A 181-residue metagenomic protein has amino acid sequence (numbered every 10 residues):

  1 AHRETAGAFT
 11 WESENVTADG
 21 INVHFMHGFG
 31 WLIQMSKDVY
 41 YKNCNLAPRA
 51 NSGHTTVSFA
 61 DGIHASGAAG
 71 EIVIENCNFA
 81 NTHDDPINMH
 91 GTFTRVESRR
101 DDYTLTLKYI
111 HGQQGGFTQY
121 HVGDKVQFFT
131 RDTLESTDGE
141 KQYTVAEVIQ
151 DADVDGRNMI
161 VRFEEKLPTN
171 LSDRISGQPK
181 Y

Functional and structural regions predicted by a protein language model:
A1-R3, T137-Y181: Small/polar beta-strand repeat architecture
H2-F9, S13, A18-N22, Q113-T133 (+1 more regions): Extended Gly/Ser/Thr-rich low-complexity repeat segments, especially those forming or decorating extracellular
H2-G7, F25-F29, H54-A65, M89-T94 (+1 more regions): Extracellular beta-strand/beta-solenoid scaffold signature
S13, H24-G28, S36-V39, C44-A50 (+2 more regions): Surface-exposed loop/turn segments connecting beta-strands in extracellular beta-rich domains
V16-I21, D38-C44, E71-C77, Y181: All-beta strand scaffolds that present successive hydrophobic residues in beta-strands
G70-I72, N78-R100: Catalytic cores of secreted or luminal carbohydrate-active enzymes
